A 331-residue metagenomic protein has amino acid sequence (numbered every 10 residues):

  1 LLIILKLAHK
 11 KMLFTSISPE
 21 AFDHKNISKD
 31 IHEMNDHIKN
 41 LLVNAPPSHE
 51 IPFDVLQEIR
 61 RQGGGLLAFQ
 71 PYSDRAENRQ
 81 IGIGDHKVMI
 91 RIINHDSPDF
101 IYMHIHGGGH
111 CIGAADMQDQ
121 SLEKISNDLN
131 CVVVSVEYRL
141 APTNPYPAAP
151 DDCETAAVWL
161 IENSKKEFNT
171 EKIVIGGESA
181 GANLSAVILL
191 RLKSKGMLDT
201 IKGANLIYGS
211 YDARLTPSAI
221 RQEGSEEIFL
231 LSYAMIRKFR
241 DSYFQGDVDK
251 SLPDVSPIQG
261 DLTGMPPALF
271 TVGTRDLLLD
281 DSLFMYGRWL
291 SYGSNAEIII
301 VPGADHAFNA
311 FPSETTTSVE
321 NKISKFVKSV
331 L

Functional and structural regions predicted by a protein language model:
L1-I92, L331: A glycine/proline-hinged amphipathic helix-loop "lid/cap" segment that gates access to hydrophobic ligand pockets
I4-L7, E77-G82, H86-R91, H95-L331: Alpha/beta-hydrolase superfamily serine-hydrolase fold, recognizing
